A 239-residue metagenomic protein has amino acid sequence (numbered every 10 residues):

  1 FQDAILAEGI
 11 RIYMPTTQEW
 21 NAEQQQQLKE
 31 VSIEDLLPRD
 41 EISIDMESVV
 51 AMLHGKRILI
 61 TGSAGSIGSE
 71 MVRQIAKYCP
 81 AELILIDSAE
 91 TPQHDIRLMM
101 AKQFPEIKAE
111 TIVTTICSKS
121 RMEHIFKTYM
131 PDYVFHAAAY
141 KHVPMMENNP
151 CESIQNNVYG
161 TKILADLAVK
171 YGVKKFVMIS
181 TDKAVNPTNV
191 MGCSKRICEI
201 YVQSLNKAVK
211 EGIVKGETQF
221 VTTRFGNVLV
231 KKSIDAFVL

Functional and structural regions predicted by a protein language model:
Q2-R57, V169: Flexible, Lys/Arg-rich cytosolic regulatory linkers and terminal tails that connect or flank
E8, E23, M130, H136 (+3 more regions): Conserved Rossmann-fold NAD(P)-dependent oxidoreductase catalytic core, especially the SDR/UDP-sugar
R57-Y78: N-terminal Rossmann NAD(P)H-binding glycine-rich loop of SDR-like oxidoreductase domains
A81-I84: Short beta-strand element of Class I
D87-P92, I116: Helix N-cap at the beta1-alpha1 junction of Rossmann-like dinucleotide-binding domains, i.e., the first residues
E110-Y133: Conserved Rossmann-fold cofactor-binding substructure of NAD(P)-dependent oxidoreductases
V190, R196, L229-F237: Glycine/proline-rich active-site loop of Rossmann-fold NAD(P)-dependent oxidoreductases
Q203-I234: Conserved beta-loop-beta element that borders a ligand/cofactor-binding pocket
